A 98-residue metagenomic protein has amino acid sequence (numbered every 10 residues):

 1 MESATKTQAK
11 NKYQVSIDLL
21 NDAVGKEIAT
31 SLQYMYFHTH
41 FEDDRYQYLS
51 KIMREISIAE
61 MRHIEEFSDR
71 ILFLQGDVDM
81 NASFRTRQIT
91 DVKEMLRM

Functional and structural regions predicted by a protein language model:
M1-M98: Iron-associated oxidoreductase/ferritin-like identity signal
